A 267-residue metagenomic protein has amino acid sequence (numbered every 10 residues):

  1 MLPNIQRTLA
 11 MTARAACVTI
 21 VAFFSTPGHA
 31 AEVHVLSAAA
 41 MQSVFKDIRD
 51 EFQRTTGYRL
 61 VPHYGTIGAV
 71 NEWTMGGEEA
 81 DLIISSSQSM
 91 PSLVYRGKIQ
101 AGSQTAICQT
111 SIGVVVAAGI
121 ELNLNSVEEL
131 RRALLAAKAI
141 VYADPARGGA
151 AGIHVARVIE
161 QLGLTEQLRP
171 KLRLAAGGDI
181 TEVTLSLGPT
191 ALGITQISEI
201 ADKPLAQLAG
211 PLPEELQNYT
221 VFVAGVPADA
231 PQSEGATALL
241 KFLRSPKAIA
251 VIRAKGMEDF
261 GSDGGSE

Functional and structural regions predicted by a protein language model:
M1-M11: N-terminal secretory signal peptides that target proteins for export/translocation
L2-P3, A69, E79: Intrinsically disordered, low-complexity peptide-like regions
L2-P3, V18-I20, E121-L124: Short N-terminal or domain-adjacent regulatory/targeting segments
A10-F24: Bacterial N-terminal signal peptides
A30-G76, S87-Q88, S92-R96, Q100 (+2 more regions): Exported/periplasmic ABC-transporter solute-binding proteins
D81-S85: Periplasmic-binding protein-like
